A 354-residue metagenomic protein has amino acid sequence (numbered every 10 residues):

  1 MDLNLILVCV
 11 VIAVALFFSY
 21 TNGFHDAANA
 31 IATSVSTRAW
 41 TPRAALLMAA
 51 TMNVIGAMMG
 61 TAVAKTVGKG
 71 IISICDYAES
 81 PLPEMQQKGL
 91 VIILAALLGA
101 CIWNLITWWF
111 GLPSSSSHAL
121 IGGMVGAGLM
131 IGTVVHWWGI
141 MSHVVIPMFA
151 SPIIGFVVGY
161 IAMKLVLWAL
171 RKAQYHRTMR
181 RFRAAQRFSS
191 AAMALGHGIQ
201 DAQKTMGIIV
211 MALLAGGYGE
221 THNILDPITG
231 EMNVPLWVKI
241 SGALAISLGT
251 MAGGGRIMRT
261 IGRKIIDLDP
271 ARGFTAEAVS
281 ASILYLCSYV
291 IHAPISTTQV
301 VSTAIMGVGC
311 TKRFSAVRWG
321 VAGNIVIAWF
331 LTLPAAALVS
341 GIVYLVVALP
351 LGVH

Functional and structural regions predicted by a protein language model:
M1-H354: Multi-pass alpha-helical transmembrane bundle typical of ion/small-solute transporters and intramembrane aspartyl
